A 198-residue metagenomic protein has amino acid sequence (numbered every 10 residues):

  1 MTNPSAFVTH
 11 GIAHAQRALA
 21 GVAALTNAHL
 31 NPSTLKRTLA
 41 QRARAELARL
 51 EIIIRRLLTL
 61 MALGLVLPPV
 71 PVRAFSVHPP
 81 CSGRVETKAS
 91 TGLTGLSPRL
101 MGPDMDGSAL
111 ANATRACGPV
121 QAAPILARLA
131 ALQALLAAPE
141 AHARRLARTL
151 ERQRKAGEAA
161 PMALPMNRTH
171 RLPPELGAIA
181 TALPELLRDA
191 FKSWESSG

Functional and structural regions predicted by a protein language model:
T2-P4, I12-V72: N-terminal interaction modules that seed assembly of large macromolecular complexes
P4-F7, P124: Extended alpha-helical surfaces
V8, A15-V22, L50-I53, L132 (+3 more regions): Amphipathic alpha-helices that form helix-helix packing interfaces
T9-I12, L126: Homeobox/homeodomain signature
L67-G83: Contiguous, low-complexity intrinsically disordered segments that are highly enriched in charged residues
H78-G198: Low-complexity intrinsically disordered segments
